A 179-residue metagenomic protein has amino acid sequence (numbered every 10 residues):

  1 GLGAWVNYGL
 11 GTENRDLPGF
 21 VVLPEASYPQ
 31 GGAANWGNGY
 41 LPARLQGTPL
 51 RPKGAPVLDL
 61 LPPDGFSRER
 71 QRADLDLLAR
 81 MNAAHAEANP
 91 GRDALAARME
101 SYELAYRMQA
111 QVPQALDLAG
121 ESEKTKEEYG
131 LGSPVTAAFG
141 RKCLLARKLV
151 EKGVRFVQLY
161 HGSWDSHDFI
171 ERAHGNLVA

Functional and structural regions predicted by a protein language model:
G1-A179: Ligand-binding pockets and gating/stacking loops
